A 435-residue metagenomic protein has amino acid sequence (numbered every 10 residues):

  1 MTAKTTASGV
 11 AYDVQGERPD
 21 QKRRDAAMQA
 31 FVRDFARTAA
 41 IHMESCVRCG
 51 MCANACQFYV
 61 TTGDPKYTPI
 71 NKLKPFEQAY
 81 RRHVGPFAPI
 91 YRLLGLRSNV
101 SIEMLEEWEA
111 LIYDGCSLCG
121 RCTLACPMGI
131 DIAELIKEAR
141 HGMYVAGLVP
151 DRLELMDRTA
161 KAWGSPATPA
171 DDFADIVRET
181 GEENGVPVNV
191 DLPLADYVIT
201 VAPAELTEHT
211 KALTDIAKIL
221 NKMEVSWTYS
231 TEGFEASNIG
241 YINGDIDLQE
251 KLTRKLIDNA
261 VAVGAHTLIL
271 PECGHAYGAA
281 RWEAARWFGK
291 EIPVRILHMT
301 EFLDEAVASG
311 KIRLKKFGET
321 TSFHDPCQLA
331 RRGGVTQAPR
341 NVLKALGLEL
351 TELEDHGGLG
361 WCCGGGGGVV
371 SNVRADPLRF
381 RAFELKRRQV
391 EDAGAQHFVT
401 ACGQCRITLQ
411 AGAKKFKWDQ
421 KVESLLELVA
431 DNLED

Functional and structural regions predicted by a protein language model:
M1-K74, Q78-R82: Flexible, acidic/Gly-rich N-terminal and inter-domain linker regions that tether and position cofactor-handling modules
Q15-T38, P75-E107, Q337-G347, V369-R374 (+1 more regions): Short, charged low-complexity linear segments at domain edges
R33-M43, L73, E77-A279, E283-R286: Iron-sulfur-cluster electron-transfer modules
C46-C52, C56, C116-C122, C126 (+4 more regions): Short cysteine clusters
N54-R82, L124-M143, G368-A382, I407-W418: Iron-sulfur (Fe-S) cluster-binding segments and ferredoxin-like electron-carrier domains, especially [2Fe-2S]
L192-Y197, K315-T321: A short, charged/proline- and glycine-enriched loop that marks the coil->beta-strand transition at the N-terminal
A204-I292, A330-L343, G347, T351-D435: Cofactor-cradling patches in redox/metallo enzymes
F317-F323, Q328-A330, R340: An alpha-beta-alpha
